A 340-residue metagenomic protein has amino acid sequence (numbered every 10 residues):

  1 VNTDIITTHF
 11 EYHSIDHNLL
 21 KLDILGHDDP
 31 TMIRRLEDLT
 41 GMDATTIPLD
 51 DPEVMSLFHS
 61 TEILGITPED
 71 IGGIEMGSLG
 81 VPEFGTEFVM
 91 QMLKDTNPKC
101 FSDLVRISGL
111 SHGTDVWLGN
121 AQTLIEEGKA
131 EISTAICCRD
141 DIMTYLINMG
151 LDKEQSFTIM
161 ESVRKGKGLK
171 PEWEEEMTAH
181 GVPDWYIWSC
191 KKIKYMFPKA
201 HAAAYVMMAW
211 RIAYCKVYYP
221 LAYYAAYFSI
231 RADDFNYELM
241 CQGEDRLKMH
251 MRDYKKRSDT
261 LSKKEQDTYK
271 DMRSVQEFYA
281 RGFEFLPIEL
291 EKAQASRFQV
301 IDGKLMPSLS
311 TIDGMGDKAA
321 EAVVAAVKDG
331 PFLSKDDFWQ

Functional and structural regions predicted by a protein language model:
V1-Q340: Noncatalytic, beta-rich nucleic-acid-contacting surfaces in large DNA/RNA-processing enzymes
